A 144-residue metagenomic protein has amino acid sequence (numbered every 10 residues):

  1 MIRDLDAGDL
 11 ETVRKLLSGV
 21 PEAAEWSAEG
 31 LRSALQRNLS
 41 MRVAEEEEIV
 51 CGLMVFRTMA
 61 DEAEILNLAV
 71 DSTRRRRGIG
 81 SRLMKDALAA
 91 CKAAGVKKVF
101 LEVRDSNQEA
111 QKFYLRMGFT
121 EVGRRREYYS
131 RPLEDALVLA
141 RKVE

Functional and structural regions predicted by a protein language model:
I2, R76, E102-V103, E121: Conserved SAM-binding loop
D4-T73, M84-D86, A90, A94 (+2 more regions): Acetyl-CoA-dependent GNAT
I65, V99-V103: Conserved hydrophobic beta-strand within the GNAT/NAT acetyltransferase core sheet that lines the active-site cleft
D71-R77, D105-N107: Active-site acidic-Proline motif in GNAT/NAT acetyltransferases
R76-A89, K112-R116: Conserved acetyl-CoA-binding loop-helix of GNAT-fold acetyltransferases
R77, S81, E134-V143: Accessory recognition modules or surfaces
M84, S106-A110, E127-P132: Short glycine/proline-centered loop/turn elements that form peptide/ligand docking sites
E102, L115, T120-A136: Conserved catalytic-core motifs of GNAT/GCN5-like acyltransferases
